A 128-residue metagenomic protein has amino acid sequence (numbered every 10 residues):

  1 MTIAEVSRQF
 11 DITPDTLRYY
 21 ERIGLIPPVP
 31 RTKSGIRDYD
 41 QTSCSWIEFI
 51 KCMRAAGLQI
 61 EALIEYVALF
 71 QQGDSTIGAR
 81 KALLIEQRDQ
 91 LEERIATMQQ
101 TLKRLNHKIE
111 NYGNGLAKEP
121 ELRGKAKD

Functional and structural regions predicted by a protein language model:
T2-R8, P27-P30, Q41-D128: Arg/Lys-rich, alpha-helical DNA-contact motif
V6, T13-T16: Short glycine/proline-centered loop/turn elements that form peptide/ligand docking sites
F10-D11, G35: Conserved beta-strand-loop-alpha-helix junction that forms the acyl-donor binding cleft
L17-K33: Major-groove DNA-recognition helix of helix-turn-helix-type DNA-binding domains
L17-R18, R37, E110: Intrinsically disordered, low-complexity segments enriched in small/polar residues
S34-D40: Minor-groove-contacting beta-hairpin "wing" of winged helix-turn-helix DNA-binding domains
